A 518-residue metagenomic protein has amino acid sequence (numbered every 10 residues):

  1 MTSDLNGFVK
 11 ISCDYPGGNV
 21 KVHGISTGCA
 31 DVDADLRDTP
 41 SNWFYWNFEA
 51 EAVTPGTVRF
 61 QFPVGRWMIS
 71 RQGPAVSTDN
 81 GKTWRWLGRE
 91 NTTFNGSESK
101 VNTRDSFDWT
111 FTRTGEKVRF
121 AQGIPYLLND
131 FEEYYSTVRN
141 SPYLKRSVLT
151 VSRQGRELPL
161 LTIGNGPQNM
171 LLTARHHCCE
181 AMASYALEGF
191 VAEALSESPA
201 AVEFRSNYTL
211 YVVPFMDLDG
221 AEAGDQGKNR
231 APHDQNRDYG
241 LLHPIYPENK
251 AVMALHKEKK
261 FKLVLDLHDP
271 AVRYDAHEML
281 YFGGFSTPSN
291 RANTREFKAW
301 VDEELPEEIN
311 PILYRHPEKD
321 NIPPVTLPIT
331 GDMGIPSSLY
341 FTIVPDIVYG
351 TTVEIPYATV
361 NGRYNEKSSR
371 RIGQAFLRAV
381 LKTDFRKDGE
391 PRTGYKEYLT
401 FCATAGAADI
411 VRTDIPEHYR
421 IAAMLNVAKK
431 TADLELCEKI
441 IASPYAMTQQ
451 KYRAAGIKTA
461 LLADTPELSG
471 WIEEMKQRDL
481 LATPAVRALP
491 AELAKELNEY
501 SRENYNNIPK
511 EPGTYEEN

Functional and structural regions predicted by a protein language model:
M1-T114, V118: Extreme N-terminal flexible tails
N102-P142, S147, N165: Extended acidic/polar, glycine-enriched regions that form or flank non-catalytic beta-rich accessory modules
Y143-L161, G166-E303, P311-S338, T342-N361: Active-site/substrate-binding loop(s) of hydrolase catalytic cores
V360-G394: His/Asp/Glu-rich mid-to-C-terminal helical/loop segments that flank catalytic regions of hydrolases
P391-T431, N504-E511: Extended repeat-based scaffolds of very large eukaryotic assembly and lipid-transport proteins
Y395-C402, R420-K430, R453-A463, A485-E496: Structural detector for internal amphipathic alpha-helices that build alpha-solenoid repeat scaffolds
V411, L436-I441, E467-Q477, Y505-P509: Alpha-helical repeat scaffolds
R412-P416, A442-M447, Q477-L481: Solenoid-like repeat scaffolds
